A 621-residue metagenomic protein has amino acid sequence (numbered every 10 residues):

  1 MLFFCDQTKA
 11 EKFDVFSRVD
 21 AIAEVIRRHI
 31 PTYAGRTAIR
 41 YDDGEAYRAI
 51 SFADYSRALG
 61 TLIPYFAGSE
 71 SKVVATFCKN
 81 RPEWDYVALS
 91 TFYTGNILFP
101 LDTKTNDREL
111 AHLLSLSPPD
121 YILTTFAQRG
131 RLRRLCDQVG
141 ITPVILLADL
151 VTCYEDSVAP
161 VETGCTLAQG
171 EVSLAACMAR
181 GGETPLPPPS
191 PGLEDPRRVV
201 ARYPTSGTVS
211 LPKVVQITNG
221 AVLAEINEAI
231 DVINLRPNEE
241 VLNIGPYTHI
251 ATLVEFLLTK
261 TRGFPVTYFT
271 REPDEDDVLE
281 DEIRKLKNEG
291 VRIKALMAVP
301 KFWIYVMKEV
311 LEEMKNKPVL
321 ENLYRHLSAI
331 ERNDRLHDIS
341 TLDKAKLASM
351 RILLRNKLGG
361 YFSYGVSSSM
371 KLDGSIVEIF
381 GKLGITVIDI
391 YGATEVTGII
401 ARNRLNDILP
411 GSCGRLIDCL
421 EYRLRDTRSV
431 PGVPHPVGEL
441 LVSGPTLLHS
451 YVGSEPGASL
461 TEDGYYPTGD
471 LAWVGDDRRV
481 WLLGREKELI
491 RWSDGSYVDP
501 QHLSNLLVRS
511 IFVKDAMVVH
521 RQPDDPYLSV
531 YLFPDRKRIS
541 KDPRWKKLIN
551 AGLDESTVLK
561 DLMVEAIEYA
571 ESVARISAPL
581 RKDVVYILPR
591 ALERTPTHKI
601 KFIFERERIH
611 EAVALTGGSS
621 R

Functional and structural regions predicted by a protein language model:
T37, C165-V172, C177-P204, L211 (+1 more regions): Conserved pre-ATP/AMP-binding loop-to-beta segment of ANL
Y47-I50, I63-T105, D120, I244: Conserved AMP-binding/adenylate-forming
R48-F52, V200-A224: Conserved AMP-binding A3 loop
Y93-C177: Structural core segment of the AMP-binding/adenylate-forming
A176, I293-M297, K308-I408: Gly/Ser/Thr-rich phosphate-binding loop
L223-E240, T248-R351: Conserved AMP-binding/adenylation subdomain of ANL enzymes
G432-H435, E439-W492, S496-Y497: Conserved ATP-binding/catalytic segment of the ANL
I490, D515-V518, S529, I567-R621: Conserved C-terminal "lid"/linker of ANL adenylate-forming enzymes
